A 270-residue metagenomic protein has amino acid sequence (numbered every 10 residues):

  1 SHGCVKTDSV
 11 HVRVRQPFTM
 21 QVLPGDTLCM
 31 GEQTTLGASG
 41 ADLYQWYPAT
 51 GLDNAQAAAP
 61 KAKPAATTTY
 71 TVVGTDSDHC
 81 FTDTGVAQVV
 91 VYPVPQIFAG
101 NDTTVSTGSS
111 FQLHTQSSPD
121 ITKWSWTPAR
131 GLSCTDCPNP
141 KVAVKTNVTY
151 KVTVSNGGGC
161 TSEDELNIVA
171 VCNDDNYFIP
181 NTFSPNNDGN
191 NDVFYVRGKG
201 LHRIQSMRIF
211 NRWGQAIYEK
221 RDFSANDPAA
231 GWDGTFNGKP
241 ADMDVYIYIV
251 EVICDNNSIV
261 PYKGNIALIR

Functional and structural regions predicted by a protein language model:
S1, G74, V154, V250-V252: Conserved structural position at the C-terminal beta-strand of extracellular beta-sandwich adhesion modules
H2-T7, C29, N54, D78-T84 (+3 more regions): Short, exposed coil/turn segments at beta-strand boundaries within extracellular/luminal domains
D8-R13, D83-V91, S162-V169, K263-A267: C-terminal edge beta-strand
P17-P24, V94-N101, D175-I179: Proline-enriched interdomain boundary motifs that mark the N-terminal boundary and often initiate the first structured
M30-G40, G108-S118, D192-R197: A short beta-strand segment in extracellular, disulfide-stabilized domains
S39-P48, S117-R130: Solvent-exposed loop segments of extracellular immunoglobulin-like
N54-T71, H79, C134-K151: Solvent-exposed segments in extracellular or luminal domains encompassing
V169-R270: Short loop/turn motifs at secondary-structure boundaries
